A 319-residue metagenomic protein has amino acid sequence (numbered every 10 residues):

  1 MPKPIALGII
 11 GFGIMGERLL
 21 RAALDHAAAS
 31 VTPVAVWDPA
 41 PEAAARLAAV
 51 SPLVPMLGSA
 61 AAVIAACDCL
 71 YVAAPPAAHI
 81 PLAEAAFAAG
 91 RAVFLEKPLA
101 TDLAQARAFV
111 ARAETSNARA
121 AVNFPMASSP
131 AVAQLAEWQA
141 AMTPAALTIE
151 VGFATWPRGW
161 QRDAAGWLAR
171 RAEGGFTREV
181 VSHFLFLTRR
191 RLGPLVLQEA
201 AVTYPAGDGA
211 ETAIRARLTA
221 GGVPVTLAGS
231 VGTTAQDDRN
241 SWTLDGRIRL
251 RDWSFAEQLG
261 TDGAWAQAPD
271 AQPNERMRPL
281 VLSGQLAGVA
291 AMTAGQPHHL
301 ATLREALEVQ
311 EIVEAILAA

Functional and structural regions predicted by a protein language model:
M1-P4, C69-Y71, G288-A319: C-terminal helix-rich "cap/oligomerization" subdomain common to oxidoreductases
M1-S51: N-terminal Rossmann-like dinucleotide-binding module
L19, S51-V110: Beta-loop-alpha module in the N-terminal Rossmann-like domain of NAD(P)-dependent dehydrogenases, especially those
V31-A35, D68-L70, A120, G175: Short active-site oxyanion
E96, R170-R178, Q272-R276: A short acidic, glycine-rich active-site loop that binds or catalyzes chemistry on phosphate/adenosine moieties
A100-Q161: A contiguous active-site-proximal alpha/beta segment in oxidoreductase catalytic domains
A164-A235, R304-E308: Rossmann-like dinucleotide-binding domain that binds NAD(P)(H)
A206-D208, A220-Q285: NAD(P)-dinucleotide binding in Rossmann-like oxidoreductases
